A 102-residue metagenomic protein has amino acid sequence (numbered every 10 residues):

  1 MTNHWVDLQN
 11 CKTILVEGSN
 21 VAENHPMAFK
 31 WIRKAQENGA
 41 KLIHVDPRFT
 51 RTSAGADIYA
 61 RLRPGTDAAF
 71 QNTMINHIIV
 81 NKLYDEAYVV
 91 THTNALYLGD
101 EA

Functional and structural regions predicted by a protein language model:
M1-I14: Glycine-rich oxoanion-binding loops at beta->alpha junctions
N3-W5, W31-R33, A60: A generic local secondary-structure boundary/capping motif
D7, K34, R51-T52: Hydrophobic/aromatic ligand-binding patch that stacks against planar heteroaromatic rings of cofactors or nucleotides
L15, I43-V45, I58-A60: Hydrophobic/aromatic beta-strand patches that form the interior of the parallel beta-sheet core in alpha/beta enzyme
S19, V45-P47, P64: Cofactor-binding loop segments of dinucleotide-utilizing enzymes, especially the Rossmann-like FAD- and NAD(P)+-binding
V21-K30: Glycine/threonine-rich flexible loop motifs
A35-L42: A short helix->loop->beta-strand "cap" motif at the edges of active sites that frequently abuts
G39, T50-A102: Long, well-ordered, tryptophan-enriched scaffold segments
